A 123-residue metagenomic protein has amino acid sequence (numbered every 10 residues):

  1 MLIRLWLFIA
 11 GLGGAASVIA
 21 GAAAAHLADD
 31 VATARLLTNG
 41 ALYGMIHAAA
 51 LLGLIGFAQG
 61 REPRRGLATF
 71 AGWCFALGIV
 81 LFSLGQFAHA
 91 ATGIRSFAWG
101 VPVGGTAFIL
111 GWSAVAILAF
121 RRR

Functional and structural regions predicted by a protein language model:
M1-R123: Polytopic transmembrane helical bundles with strong interfacial aromatic enrichment
